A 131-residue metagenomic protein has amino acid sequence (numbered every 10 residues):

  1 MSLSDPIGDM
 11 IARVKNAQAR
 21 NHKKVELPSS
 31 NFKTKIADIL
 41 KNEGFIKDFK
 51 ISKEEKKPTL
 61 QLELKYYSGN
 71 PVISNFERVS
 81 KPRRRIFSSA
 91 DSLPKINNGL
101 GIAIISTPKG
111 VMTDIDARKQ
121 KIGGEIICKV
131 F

Functional and structural regions predicted by a protein language model:
M1-F131: Core subunits and conserved enzymes of cellular information-processing and envelope-translocation systems across
